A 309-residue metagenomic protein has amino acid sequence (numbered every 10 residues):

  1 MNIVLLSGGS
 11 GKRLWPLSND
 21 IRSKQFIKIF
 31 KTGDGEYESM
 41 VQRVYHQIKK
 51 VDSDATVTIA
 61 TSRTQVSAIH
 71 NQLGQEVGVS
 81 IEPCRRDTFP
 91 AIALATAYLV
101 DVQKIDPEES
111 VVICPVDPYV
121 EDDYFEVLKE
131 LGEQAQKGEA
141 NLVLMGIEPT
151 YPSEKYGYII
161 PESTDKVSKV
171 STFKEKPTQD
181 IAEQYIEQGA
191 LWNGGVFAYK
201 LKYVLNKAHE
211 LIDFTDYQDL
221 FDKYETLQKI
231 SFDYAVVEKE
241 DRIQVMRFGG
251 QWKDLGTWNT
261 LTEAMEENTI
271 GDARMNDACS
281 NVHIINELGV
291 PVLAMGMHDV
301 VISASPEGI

Functional and structural regions predicted by a protein language model:
M1, D54-A55, Q75-E76, P107-E109 (+7 more regions): Short coil/turn connectors at secondary-structure junctions
M1-L5, W15-D20, F30-I113, Y119-F125: Conserved N-terminal catalytic core of the sugar/cofactor nucleotidyltransferase
L6-S7, A60, V112-P115, L144-E148 (+3 more regions): Short beta-strand segments
S10, P118: Active-site metal-binding loops of divalent metal-dependent hydrolases
V41, A95, D117, I159 (+3 more regions): Residue-level signal for inorganic ion chemistry
E121-D216, K223-Y224, Q244: Conserved core of the sugar-phosphate nucleotidyltransferase
Y199-I309: Left-handed beta-helix
